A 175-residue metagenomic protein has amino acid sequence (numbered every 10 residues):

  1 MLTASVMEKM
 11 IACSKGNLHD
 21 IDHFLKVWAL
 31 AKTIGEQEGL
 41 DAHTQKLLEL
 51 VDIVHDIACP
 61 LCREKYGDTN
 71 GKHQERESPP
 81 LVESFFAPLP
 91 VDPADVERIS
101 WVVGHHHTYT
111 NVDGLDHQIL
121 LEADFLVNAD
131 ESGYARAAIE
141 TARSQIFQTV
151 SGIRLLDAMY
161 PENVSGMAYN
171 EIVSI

Functional and structural regions predicted by a protein language model:
L2-K26, A58-T69: Active-site flanking loop/helix segments enriched in acidic
C13-D41, V54, V91, H106-I175: Divalent metal-dependent phosphate-bond-processing catalytic cores, especially two-metal-ion Mg2+/Mn2+ enzymes that act
D20-H23, Q74, I99: Amphipathic alpha-helix face/heptad-repeat signature
V27-K32, K72-P88: An active-site-proximal "capping" alpha-helix that borders the catalytic cofactor pocket
A42-T44, D95: Membrane-helix interface segments
Q45-G67, S78, S100-H107, D124: His-Asp-centered metal-binding catalytic motifs of divalent-metal-dependent phosphohydrolases/nucleases
P93-S100, V112: Active-site-proximal substrate-binding core of FAD-dependent oxidoreductases
